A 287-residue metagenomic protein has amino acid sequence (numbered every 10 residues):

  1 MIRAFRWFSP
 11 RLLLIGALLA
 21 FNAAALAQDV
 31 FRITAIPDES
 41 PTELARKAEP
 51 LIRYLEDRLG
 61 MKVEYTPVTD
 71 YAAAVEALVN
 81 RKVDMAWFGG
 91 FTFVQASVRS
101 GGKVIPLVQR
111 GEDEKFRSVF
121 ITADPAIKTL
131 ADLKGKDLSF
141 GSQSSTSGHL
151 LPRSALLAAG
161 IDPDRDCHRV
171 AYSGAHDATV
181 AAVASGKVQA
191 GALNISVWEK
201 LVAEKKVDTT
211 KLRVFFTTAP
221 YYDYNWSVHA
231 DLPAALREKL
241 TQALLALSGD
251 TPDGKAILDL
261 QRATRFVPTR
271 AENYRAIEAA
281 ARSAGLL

Functional and structural regions predicted by a protein language model:
M1-L13: Bacterial N-terminal signal peptides that target proteins for export
P10-N22: Bacterial N-terminal signal peptides
Q28-A35, E39-P50, Y221-D223, S227-L287: An extracytoplasmic/periplasmic, membrane-proximal ligand-sensing/linker region
Q28-T92: Extracytoplasmic small-molecule ligand-binding "clamshell" domains of the periplasmic binding protein/Venus flytrap
D38-P41, A45, E112, I121-I127 (+2 more regions): Short coil/turn segments
A72-A86, R99-S100, A131-K134, A175-S196: Short helices/loops that flank or line small-molecule/ion binding pockets
V75-D132, R153: Acidic, polar ligand-binding/catalytic clefts
K136-A235: Pocket-lining segment of extracytoplasmic ligand-binding domains
